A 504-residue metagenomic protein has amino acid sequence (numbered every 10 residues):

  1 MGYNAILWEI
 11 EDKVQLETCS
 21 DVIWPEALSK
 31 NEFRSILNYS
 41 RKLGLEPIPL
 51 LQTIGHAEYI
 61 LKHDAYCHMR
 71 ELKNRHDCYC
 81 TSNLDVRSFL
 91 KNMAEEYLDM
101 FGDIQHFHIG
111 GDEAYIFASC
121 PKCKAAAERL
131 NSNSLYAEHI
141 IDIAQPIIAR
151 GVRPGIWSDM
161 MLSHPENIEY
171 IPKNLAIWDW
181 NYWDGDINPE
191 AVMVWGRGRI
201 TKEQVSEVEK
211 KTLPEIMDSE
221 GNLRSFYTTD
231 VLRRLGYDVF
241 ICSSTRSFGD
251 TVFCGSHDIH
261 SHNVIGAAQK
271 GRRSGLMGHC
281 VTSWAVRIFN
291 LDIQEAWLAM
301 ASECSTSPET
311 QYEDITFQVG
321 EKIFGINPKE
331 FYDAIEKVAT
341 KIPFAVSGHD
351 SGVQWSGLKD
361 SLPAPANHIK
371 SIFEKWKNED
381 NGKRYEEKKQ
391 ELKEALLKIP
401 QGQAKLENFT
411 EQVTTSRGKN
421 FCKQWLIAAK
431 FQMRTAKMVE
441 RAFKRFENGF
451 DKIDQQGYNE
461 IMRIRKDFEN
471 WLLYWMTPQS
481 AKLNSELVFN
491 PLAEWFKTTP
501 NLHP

Functional and structural regions predicted by a protein language model:
M1-Y3, L7-E46, G55-S88, Y97-M100 (+3 more regions): Aromatic- and acidic-residue-enriched carbohydrate-binding clefts of CAZyme catalytic domains
W8-E11, Q52, D159, S244: Active-site loop/turn elements of alpha/beta-hydrolase fold enzymes, especially the short glycine-/histidine-rich
S35-N38, G44, L84-D99, Q105-H106 (+1 more regions): Substrate-binding groove of N-acetylhexosamine-processing glycoside hydrolases
I48-L50: Conserved, helical-rich catalytic subdomain that frames metal- and/or nucleotide-binding sites in enzyme alpha/beta
